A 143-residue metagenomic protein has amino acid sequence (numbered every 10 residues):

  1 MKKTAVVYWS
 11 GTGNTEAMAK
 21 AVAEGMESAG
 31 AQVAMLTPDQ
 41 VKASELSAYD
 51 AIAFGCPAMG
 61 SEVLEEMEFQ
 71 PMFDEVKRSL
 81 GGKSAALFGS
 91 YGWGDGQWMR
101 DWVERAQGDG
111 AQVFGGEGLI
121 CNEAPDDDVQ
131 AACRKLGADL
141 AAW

Functional and structural regions predicted by a protein language model:
K2-T4, N14-A17, A21-P38, S44 (+1 more regions): FMN-binding flavodoxin-like domain, especially the glycine-rich phosphate-binding loop
Y8-T12: Aromatic-flanked redox-active Cys/Sec active sites in thiol-based oxidoreductases, especially the WC-centered
